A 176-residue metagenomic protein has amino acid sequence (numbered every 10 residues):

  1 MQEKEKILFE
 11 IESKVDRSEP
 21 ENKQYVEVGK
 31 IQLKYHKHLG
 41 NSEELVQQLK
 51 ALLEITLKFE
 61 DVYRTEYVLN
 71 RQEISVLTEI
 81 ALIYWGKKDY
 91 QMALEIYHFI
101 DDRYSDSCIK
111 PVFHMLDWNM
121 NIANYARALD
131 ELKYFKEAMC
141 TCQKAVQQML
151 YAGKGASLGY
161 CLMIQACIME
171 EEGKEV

Functional and structural regions predicted by a protein language model:
Q2-I11, K37-E60, K87-R103, L132-Q143 (+1 more regions): Helix-turn-helix repeat elements of alpha-solenoid scaffolds
K4, I31, L45, I83 (+5 more regions): Generic hydrophobic/packing signal
E10-K23, E54-N70, R103-M115, L150-G155: Flexible helix-coil transition and linker loops at the boundaries of alpha-helical arrays
N22-Q24, V28-L33, Q72, T78-E79 (+2 more regions): "A position-specific structural signal for the A-helix of alpha-solenoid helical repeats
E27-N41, L77-D89: Generic detector of contiguous secondary-structure segments
K34-H36, Y84, L129, L162 (+1 more regions): Residue at a conserved register position within TPR or TPR-like alpha-solenoid repeats
Q72-L132, A138-C140, K144: Aromatic-anchored, glycine/proline-accented short structural segments that stabilize local strand-turns or short
E131-E137, T141-V146, L150-G155, G159-V176: Extended, charged low-complexity segments that frequently continue into or abut oligomerization scaffolds
